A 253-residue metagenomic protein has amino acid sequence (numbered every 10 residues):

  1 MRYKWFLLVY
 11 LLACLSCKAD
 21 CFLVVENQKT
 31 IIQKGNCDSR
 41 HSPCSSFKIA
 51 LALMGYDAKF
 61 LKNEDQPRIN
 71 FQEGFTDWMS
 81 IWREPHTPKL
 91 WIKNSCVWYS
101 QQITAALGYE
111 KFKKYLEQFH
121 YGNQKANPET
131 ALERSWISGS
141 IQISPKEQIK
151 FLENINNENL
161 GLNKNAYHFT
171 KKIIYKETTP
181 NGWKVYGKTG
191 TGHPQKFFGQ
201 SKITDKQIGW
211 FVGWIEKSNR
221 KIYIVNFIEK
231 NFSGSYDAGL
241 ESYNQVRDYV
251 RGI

Functional and structural regions predicted by a protein language model:
K4-A13: Sec-dependent N-terminal signal peptides
S16-G35, V212-E216, N226: A short, well-structured edge-of-sheet supersecondary motif
Q33-D38, E84-P85, K93-S100, P128-W136 (+1 more regions): Flexible glycine/proline-enriched surface loops and loop-helix/loop-strand junctions
S39-R40, A105-E110, N159-I253: Structured C-terminal helix/loop/strand segments within mature extracytoplasmic catalytic/sensor domains
H41-P67, W91, Q148, I224: Active-site SXXK
G55-L61, K93-V97, T104-Y109, E117-Y121 (+3 more regions): Sec-exported extracytoplasmic/periplasmic mature domains
D57-E73, L162-Y167: Short, well-structured active-site flanking segments
S80, E84, P88, Q102-E158: Mid-domain, small-residue-enriched loop/turn segments at the edges of structured enzyme/sensor domains
